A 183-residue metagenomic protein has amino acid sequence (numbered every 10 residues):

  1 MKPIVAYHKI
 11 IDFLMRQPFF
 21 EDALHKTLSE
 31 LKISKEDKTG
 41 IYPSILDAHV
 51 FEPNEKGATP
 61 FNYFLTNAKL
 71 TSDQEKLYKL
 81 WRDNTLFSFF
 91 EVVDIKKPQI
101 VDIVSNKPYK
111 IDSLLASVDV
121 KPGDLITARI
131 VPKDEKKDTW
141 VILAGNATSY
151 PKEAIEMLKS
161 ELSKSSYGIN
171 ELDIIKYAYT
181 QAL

Functional and structural regions predicted by a protein language model:
M1-F89, N106, L115-L183: Mixed-charge, low-complexity intrinsically disordered regions
V93-Y109: OB-fold (S1/OB) nucleic-acid-binding surfaces
